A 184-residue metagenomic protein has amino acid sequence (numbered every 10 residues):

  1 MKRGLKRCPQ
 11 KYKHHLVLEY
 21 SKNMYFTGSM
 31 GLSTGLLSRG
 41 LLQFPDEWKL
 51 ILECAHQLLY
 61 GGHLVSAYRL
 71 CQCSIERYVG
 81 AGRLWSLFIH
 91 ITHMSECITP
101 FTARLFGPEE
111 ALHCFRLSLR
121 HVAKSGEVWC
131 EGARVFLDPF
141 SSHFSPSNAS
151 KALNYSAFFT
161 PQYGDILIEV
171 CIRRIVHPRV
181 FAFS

Functional and structural regions predicted by a protein language model:
M1-S184: Alpha-helical solenoid scaffolds in eukaryotic macromolecular assemblies
